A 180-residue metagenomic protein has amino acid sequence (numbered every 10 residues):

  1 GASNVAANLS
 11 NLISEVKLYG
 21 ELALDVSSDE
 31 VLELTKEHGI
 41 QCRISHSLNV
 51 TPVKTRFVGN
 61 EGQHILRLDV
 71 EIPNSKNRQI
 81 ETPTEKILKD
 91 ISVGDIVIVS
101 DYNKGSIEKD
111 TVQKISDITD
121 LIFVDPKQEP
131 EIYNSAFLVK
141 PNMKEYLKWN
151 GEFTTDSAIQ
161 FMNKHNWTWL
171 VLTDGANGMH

Functional and structural regions predicted by a protein language model:
G1-P52: Substrate-binding N-lobe of the ribokinase-like
L9, V97, L138, N142: Residue-level signal for inorganic ion chemistry
S10-L18, N60-I65, P141: Conserved thiamine diphosphate
K17-E21, R43, I96-I98, F123 (+1 more regions): A structural signal for isolated positions on well-ordered beta-strands in alpha/beta enzyme cores
R43-N49, R56-I91: Conserved phosphate-binding/catalytic loop of the ribokinase/pfkB sugar-kinase fold
V53, Q63, N177-M179: Change "...and in nucleic-acid phosphodiester-cleaving endonucleases..." to "...and in nucleic-acid processing enzymes
I91-S106: Short acidic, glycine-rich surface-loop motifs adjacent to enzyme active sites
S106-H180: Conserved phosphate/ATP/ADP-binding segment of small-molecule kinases
